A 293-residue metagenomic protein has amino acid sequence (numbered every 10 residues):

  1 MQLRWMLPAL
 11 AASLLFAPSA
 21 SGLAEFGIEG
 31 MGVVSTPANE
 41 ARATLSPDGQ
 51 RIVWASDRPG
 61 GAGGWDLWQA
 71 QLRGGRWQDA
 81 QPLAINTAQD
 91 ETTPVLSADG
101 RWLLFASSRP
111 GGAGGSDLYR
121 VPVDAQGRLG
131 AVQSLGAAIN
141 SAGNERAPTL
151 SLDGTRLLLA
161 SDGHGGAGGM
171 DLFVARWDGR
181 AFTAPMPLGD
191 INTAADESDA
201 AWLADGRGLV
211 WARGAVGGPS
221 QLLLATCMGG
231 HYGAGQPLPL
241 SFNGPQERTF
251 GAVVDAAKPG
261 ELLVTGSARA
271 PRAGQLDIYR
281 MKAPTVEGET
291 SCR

Functional and structural regions predicted by a protein language model:
M1-P8: Bacterial N-terminal signal peptides that target proteins for export
P8-A17: Bacterial N-terminal signal peptides
S21-R293: Short, conserved micro-motifs composed of acidic
